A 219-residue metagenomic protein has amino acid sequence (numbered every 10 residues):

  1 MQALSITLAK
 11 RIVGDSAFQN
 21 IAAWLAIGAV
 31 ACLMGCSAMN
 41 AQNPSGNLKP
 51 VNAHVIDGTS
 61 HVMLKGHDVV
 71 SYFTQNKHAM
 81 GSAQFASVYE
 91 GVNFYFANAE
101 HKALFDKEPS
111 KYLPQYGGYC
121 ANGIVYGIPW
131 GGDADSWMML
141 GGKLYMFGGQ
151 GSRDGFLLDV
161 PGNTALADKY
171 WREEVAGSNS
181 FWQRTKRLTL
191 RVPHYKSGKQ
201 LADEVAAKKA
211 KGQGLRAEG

Functional and structural regions predicted by a protein language model:
M1-Q19: N-terminal secretory signal peptides that target proteins for export/translocation
Q2, A103, R153-G155: Short, surface-exposed beta-strand/loop "edge" segments at domain boundaries and coil↔beta transitions
W24-L33: Bacterial N-terminal signal peptides
S37-E90, L113-G219: Intrinsically disordered, low-complexity terminal tails and linkers in eukaryotic proteins, enriched in charged/polar
E90-C120: Mid-length scaffold segments of soluble, non-membrane domains
